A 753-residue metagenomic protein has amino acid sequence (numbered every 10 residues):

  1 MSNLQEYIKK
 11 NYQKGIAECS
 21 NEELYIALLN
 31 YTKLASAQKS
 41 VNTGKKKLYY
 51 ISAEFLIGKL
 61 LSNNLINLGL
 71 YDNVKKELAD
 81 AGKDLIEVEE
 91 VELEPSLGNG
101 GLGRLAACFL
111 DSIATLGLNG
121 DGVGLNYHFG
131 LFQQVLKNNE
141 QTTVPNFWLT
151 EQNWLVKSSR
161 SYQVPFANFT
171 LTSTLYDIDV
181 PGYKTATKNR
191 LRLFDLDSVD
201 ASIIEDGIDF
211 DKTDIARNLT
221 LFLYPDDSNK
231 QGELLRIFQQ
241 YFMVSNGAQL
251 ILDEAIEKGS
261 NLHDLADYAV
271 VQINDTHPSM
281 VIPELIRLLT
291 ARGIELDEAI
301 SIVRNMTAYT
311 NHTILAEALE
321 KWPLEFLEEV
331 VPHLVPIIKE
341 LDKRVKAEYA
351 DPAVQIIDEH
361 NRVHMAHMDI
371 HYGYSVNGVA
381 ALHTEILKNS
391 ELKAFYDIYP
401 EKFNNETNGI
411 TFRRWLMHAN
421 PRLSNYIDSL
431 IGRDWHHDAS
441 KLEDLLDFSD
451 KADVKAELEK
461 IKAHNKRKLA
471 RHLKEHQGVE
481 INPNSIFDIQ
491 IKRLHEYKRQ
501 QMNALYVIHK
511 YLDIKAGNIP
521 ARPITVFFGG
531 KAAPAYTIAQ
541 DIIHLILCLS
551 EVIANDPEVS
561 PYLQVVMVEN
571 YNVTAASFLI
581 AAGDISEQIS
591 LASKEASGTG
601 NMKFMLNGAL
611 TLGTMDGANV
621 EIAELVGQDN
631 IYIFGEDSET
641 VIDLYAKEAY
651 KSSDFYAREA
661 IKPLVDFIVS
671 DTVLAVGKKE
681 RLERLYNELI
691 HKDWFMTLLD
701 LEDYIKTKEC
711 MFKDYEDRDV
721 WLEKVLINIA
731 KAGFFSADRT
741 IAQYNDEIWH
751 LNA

Functional and structural regions predicted by a protein language model:
M1-A753: A conserved ligand/cofactor-binding region detector
